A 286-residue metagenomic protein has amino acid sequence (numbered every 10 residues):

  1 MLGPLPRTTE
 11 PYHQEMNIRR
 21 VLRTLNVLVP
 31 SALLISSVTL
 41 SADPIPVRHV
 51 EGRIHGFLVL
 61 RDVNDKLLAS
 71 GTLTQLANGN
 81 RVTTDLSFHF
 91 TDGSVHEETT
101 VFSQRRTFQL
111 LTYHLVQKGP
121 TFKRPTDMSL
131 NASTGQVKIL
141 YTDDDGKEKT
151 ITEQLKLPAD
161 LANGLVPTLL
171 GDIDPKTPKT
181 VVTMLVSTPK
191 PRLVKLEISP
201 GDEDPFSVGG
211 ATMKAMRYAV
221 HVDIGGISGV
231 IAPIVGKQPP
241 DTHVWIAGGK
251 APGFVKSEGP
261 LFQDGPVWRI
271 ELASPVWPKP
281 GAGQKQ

Functional and structural regions predicted by a protein language model:
M1-V21: N-terminal secretory signal peptides that target proteins for export/translocation
T9-E10, L25, L40: N-terminal compositionally biased, intrinsically disordered segments and leader/signal-like regions
H13, T24, E148, T152 (+2 more regions): Intrinsically disordered, low-complexity regions enriched in polar/acidic and amide residues
N26-S37: Bacterial N-terminal signal peptides
A42-T134, K179-Q286: Acidic, serine/threonine-rich low-complexity disordered tracts
K138-L140: Surface-exposed edge beta-strands and adjoining flexible/disordered loops or tails in beta-rich
T142-P178: Surface-exposed beta-loop interaction hotspot
